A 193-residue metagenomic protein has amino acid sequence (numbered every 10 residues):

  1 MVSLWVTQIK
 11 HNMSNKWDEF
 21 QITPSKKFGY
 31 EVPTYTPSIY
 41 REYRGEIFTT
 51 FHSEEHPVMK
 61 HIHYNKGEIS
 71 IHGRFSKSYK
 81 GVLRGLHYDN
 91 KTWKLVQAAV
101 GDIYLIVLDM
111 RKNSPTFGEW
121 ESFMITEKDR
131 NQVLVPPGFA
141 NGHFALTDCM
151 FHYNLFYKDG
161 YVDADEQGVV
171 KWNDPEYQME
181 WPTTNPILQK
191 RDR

Functional and structural regions predicted by a protein language model:
N12-K128, M150-Y153, Y157-R193: Non-catalytic, conserved peripheral segments adjacent to functional cores
I125-D148: Conserved metal-binding segment of the jelly-roll/cupin
